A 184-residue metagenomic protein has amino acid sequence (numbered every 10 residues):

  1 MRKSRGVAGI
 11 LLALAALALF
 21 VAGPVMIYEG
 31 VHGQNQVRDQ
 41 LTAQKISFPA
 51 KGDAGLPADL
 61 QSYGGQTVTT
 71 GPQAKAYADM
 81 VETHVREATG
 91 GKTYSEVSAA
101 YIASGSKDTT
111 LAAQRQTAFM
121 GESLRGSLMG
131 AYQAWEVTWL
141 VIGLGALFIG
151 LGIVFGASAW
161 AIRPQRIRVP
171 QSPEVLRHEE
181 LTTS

Functional and structural regions predicted by a protein language model:
M1-L11, A134-S184: Juxtamembrane interface at the cytosolic side of transmembrane helices
I10-M26: Hydrophobic membrane-insertion alpha-helices, especially the h-region of bacterial N-terminal signal peptides
P24-Q34, G156, W160-R163: Transmembrane helix-loop junctions and nearby membrane-interface residues
I27-S47: Alpha-helical transmembrane signal-anchor/signal-peptide segments
Q40, M80, H84, S127 (+1 more regions): Residues that form generic nucleotide/phosphate-binding pockets
I46-E122: Long, solvent-exposed extracytoplasmic domains/loops
T109-F148: Short, aromatic-rich amphipathic segments at membrane interfaces that lie adjacent to a transmembrane helix or signal
